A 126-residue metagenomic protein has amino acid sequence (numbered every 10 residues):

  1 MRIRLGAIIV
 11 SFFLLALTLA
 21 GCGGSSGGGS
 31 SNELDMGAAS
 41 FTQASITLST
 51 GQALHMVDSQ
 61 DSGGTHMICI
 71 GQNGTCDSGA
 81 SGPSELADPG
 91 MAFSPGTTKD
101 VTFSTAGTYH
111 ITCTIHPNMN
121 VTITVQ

Functional and structural regions predicted by a protein language model:
M1-I9: Bacterial N-terminal signal peptides that target proteins for export
R2-I3, L15-Q126: Extracytoplasmic copper-binding redox domains, predominantly the cupredoxin/blue-copper superfamily
I9-L15: Hydrophobic helical h-region of N-terminal Sec-dependent signal peptides in bacterial secretory/periplasmic proteins
